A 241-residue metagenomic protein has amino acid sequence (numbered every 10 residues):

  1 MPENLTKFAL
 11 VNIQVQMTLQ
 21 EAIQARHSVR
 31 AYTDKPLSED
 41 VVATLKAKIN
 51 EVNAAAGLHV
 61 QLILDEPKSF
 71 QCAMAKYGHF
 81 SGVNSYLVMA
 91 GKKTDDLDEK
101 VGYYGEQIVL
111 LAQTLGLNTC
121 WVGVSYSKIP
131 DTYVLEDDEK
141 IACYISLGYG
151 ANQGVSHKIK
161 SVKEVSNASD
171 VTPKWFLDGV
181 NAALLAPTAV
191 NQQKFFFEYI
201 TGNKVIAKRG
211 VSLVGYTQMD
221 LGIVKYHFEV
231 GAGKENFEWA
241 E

Functional and structural regions predicted by a protein language model:
P2-E241: Acidic, surface-exposed loops and disordered segments
